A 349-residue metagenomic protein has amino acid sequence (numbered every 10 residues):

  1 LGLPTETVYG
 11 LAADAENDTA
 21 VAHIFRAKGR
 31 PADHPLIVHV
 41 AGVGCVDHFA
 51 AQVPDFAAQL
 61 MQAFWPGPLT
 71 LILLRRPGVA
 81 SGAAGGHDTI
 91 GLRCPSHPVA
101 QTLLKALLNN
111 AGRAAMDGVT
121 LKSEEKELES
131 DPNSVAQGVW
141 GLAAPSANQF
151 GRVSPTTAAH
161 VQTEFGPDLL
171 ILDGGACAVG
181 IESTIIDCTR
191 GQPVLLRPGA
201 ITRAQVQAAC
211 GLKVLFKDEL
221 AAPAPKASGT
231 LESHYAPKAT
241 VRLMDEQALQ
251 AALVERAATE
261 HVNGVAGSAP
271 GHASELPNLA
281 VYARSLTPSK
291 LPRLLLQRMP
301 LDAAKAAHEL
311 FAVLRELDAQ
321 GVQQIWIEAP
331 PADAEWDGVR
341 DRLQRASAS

Functional and structural regions predicted by a protein language model:
L1-G267, A273-S349: Active-site-adjacent structural elements in enzyme catalytic cores
